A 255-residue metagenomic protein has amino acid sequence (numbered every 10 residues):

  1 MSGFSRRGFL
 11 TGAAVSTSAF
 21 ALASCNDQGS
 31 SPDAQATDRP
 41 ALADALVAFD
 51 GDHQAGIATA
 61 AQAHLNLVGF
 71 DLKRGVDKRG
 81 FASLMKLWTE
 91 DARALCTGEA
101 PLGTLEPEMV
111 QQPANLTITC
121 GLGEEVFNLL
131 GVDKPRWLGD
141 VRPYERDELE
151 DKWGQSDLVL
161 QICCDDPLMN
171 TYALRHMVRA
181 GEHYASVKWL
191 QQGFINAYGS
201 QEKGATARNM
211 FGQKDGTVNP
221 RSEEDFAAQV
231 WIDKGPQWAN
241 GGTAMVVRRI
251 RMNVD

Functional and structural regions predicted by a protein language model:
M1-F4: Secretory targeting signals
G8-A21, D33-D255: Long, histidine/aromatic-enriched segments associated with O2/redox biology
